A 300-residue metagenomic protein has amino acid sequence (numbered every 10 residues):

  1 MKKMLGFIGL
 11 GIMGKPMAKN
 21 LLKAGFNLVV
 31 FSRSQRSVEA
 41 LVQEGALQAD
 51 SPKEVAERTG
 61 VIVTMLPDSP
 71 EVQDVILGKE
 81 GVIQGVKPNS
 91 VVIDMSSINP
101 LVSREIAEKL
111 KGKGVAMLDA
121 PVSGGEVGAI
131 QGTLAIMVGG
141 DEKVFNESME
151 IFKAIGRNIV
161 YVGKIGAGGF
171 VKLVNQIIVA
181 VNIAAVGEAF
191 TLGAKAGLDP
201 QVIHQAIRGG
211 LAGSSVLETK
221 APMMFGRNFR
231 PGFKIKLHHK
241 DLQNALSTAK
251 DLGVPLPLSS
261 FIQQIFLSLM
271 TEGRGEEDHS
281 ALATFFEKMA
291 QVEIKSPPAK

Functional and structural regions predicted by a protein language model:
M1-M65, S90, M95, E126: NAD(P)+-binding Rossmann beta1-loop-alpha1 motif at the extreme N-terminus of oxidoreductases
L5, I98-Q176: Rossmann-fold dinucleotide-binding core
S34, D68, D141: Residues in the short beta-alpha loop(s) of Rossmann-like NAD(P)-binding domains
P52-E57, V61, S69-L134: Rossmann-like NAD(P)(H) cofactor-binding subdomain of soluble oxidoreductases
Q131-G139, V160, I165-A196, Q205-T219 (+1 more regions): Active-site-proximal catalytic alpha-helix in oxidoreductases
G169, G213-S280, P297-P298: Interdomain hinge/lid region at the active-site interface of Rossmann-like NAD(P)-dependent oxidoreductases
